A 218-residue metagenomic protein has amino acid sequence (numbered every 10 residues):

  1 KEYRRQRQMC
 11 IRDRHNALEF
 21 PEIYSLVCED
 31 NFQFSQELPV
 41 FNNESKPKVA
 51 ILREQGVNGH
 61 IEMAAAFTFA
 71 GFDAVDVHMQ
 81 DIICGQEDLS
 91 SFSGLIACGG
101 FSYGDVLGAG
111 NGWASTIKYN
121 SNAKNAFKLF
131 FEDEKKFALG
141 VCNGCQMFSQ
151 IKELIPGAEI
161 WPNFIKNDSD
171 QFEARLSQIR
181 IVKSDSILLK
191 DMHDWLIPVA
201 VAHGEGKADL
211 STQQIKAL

Functional and structural regions predicted by a protein language model:
K1, G85-E87, K124, K128-L129 (+1 more regions): Amide-donor transfer/coupling interface in amidating biosynthetic enzymes
K1-I11: Single conserved hydrophobic/aromatic residue that forms the stacking wall/gate of nucleotide- or nucleobase-binding
R14-N42: Flexible, low-complexity linker/boundary loops enriched in proline and small hydrophobic residues that flank enzymatic
K46-A50, D73, P198: Residues that mark the start of a beta-strand
K46-A64: Glycine-rich phosphate/diphosphate-binding loop of Rossmann-like nucleotide-binding domains
I61-D76: Short helix-loop-beta junction
V77-G85: Short acidic loop-to-helix transition motifs that present clustered carboxylates
F101-S186: Cysteine-nucleophile active-site neighborhood
